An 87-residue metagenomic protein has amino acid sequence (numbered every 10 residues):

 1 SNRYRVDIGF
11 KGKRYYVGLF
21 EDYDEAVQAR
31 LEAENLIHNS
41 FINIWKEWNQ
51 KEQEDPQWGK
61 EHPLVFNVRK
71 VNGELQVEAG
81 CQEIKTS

Functional and structural regions predicted by a protein language model:
S1-S87: Boundary-flanking segments of nucleic-acid-binding domains in nuclear regulatory proteins
